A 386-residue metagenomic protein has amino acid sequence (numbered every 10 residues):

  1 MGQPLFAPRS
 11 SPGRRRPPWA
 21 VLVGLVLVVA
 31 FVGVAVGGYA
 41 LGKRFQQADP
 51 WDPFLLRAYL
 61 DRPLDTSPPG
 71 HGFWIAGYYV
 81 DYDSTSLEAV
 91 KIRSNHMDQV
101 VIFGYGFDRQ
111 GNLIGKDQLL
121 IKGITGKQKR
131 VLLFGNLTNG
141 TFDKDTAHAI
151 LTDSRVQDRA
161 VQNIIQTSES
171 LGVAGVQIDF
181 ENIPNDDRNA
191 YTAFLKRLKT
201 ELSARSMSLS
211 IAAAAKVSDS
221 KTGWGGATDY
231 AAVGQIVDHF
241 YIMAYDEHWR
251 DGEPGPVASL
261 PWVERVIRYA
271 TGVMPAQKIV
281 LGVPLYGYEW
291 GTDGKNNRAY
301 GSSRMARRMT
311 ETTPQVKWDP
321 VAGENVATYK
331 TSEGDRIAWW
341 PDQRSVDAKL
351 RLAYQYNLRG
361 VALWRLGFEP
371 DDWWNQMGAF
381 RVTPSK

Functional and structural regions predicted by a protein language model:
M1-V21, L25-V29: N-terminal Lys/Arg-rich, disordered targeting/topogenic segments
Y39-N163: Glycan-recognition patch characteristic of GH18 chitinases/ENGases and related GlcNAc/peptidoglycan-binding proteins
D49-F54, T138-A147, V283-R351, R381-K386: Glycan-binding loop/region signatures in secreted carbohydrate-active enzymes
V80-S94, D153-E169, K221-A231, P341-L352: Short, acidic/polar
V100, I178, F240, L281 (+2 more regions): Conserved, mostly hydrophobic/aromatic
R109-G115, R188-T312: Substrate-binding surface in catalytic domains of secreted glycosidases
V161-A190, I242-E253: Active-site groove signature of glycoside hydrolases
K349-K386: Acidic/aromatic/glycine-rich contiguous surface patches that form carbohydrate-binding/processing clefts and analogous
